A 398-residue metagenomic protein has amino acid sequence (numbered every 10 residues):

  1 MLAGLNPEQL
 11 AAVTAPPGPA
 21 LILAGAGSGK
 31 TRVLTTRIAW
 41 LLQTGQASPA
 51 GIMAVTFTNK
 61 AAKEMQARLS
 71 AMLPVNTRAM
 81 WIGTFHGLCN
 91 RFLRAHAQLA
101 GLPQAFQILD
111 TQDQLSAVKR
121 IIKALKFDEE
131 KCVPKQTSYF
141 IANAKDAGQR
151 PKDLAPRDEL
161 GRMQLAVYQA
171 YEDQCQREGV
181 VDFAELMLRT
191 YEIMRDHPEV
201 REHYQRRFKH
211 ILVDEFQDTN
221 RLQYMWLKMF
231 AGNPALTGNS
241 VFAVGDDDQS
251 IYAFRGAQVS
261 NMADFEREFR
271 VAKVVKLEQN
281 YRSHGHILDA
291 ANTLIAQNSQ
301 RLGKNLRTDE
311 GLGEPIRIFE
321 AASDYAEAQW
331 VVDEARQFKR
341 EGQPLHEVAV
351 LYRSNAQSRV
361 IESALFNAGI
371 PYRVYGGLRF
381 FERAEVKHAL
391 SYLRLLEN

Functional and structural regions predicted by a protein language model:
L2-T14, G18-I22, V33, M53-A54 (+5 more regions): Conserved helicase NTPase motor core
G18, A47-G51, N76-A79, A117 (+6 more regions): Short glycine-/polar-rich loops that comprise or flank the Walker A/P-loop and associated switch/sensor motifs
I22, S28-L34, I38, R270-K273 (+3 more regions): Helicase P-loop NTPase motor core
G25-A26, F57: P-loop (Walker A) phosphate-binding loop of NTP-binding proteins
R32-S48, E64, R68, K228-N233: Walker A/P-loop NTP-binding motif
A50-Y139, P151-P156, F319, V332 (+1 more regions): Conserved P-loop NTPase-based nucleic-acid remodeling module centered on helicase motor cores
L88-H96, D248-R255, R282-S283, V374-E397: Short alpha-helix plus adjacent loop in nuclease-associated cores
